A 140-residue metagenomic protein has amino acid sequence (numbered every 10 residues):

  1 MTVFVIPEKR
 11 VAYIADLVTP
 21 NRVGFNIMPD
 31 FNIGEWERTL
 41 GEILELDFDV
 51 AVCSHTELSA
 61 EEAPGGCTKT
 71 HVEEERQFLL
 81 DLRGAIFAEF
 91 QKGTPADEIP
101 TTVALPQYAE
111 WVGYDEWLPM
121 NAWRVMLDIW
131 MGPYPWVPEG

Functional and structural regions predicted by a protein language model:
M1-R38, E42-E45: Catalytic core of the metallo-beta-lactamase
V5, I33-T94, E98: Divalent-metal (often Zn2+) His-rich catalytic cores of metallo-beta-lactamase-fold enzymes
K9-D16, V50, W130-E139: Metallo-beta-lactamase
V11, L17-P20, E57-S59, L105-Q107 (+1 more regions): Solvent-exposed loop/turn segments at secondary-structure junctions within structured extracellular/periplasmic domains
I27, T70-E74, G113: Alpha-helix capping and helix-loop boundary segments enriched in small/acidic/polar residues
Q91-G140: C-terminal regulatory/interaction regions
